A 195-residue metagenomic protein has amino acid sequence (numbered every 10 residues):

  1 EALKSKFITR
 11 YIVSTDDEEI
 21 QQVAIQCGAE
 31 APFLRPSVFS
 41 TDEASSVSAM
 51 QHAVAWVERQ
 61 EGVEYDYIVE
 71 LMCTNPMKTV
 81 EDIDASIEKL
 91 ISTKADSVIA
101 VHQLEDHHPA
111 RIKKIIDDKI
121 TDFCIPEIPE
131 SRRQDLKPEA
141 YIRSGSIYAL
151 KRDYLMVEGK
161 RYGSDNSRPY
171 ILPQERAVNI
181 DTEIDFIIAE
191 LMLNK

Functional and structural regions predicted by a protein language model:
E1-S14: N-terminal glycine-rich phosphate-binding loop and ensuing alpha1 helix
F7, C27-A29, I116: Short, structured coil segments at secondary-structure junctions
I8, V63-Y65, S92-D96: Short, high-confidence coil segments that cap the C-terminus of an alpha-helix and link into the following beta-strand
T15, K78, A149-K151, L172 (+1 more regions): A conserved hydrophobic position in a structured secondary element of the catalytic/binding core that shapes
E18-V69, K78-E81, A85-E88: Short phosphate-binding loop-to-helix
S48, P76-N166: Conserved core of the sugar-phosphate nucleotidyltransferase
L71-C73: Active-site acidic Asp-centered loop
P169-K195: Hydrophobic helical membrane-anchoring modules
